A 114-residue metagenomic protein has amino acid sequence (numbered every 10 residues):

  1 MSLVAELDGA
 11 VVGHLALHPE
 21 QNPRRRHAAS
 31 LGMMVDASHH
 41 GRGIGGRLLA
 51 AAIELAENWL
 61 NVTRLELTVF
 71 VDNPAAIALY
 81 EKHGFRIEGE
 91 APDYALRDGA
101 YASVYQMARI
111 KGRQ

Functional and structural regions predicted by a protein language model:
M1-S38, L49-A50, L55, I110-R113: Acetyl-CoA-dependent GNAT
V4, A16, S30-M34, G43 (+3 more regions): Conserved beta-strand segments that form the floor/walls of ligand-binding pockets within enzyme and binding domains
A10, R42, L60, A100: Structured loop/turn residues at beta-strand edges in well-structured enzyme cores
R24, G45, A100: Short, conserved glycine- and acidic-residue-centered signature motifs in active-site or ligand-binding loops
R42, G46-R47, N58, V71-G89: Conserved active-site alpha-helix within GNAT-family acetyltransferase domains
L49, A56-T68: Conserved GNAT acetyl-CoA-binding A-motif
E57, P74-A75, D98, R113: Short secondary-structure boundary/hinge segments and terminal tails
R64-V69, E81, R86-A102, Q106: Conserved catalytic-core motifs of GNAT/GCN5-like acyltransferases
